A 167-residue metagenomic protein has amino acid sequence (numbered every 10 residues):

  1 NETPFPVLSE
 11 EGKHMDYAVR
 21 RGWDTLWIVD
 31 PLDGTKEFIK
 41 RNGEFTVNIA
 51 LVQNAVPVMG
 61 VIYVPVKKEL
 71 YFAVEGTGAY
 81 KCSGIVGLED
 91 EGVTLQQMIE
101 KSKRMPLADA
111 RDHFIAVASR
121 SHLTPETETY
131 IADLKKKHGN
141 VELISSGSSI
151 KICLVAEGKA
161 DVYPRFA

Functional and structural regions predicted by a protein language model:
N1-E10, A79-Y80, E142, A160 (+1 more regions): Short intrinsically disordered, low-complexity coil segments enriched in acidic
N1-L32, G87-E89, Q96-I99, T129-A132 (+2 more regions): N-terminal subdomain of lithium-sensitive/metallo-dependent phosphomonoesterases centered on the IMPase/IPPase/PAP
E11, P31-G34, P65, I152 (+1 more regions): Generic detector of well-ordered alpha-helical packing
Y17-R20, I62, M105-A108: Short secondary-structure boundary/capping segments
R20-G84, L88-Q96: DPxDG-like acidic metal-binding loop motif
T94-A167: An extended, acidic
